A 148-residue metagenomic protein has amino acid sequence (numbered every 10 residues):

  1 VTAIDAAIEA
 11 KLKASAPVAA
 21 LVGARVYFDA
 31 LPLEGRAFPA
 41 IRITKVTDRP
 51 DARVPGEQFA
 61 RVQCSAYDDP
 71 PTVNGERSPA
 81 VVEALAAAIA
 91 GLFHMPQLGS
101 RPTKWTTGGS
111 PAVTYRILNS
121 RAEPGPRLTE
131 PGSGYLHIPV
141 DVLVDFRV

Functional and structural regions predicted by a protein language model:
V1-A24, T44-V148: Charged, amphipathic alpha-helical segments and their flanking helix caps
V26-R36: Short acidic low-complexity segments
E34-T44: Charged, often glycine-rich, active-site loop that binds/positions anionic groups
